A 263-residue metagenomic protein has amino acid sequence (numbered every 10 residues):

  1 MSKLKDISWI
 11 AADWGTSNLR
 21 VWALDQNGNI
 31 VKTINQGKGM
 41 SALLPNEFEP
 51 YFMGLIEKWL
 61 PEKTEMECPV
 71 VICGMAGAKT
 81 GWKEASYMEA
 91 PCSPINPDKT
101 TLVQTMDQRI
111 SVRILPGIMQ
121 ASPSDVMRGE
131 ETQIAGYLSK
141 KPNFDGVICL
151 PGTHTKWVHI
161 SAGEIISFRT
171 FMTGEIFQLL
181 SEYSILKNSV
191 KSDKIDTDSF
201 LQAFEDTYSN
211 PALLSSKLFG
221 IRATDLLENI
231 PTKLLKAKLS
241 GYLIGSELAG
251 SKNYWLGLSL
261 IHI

Functional and structural regions predicted by a protein language model:
W9-F48: Short glycine-rich, Thr/Ser-proximal phosphate-binding strand/loop in the N-terminal lobe of ATP-dependent enzymes
D25-N29, Q108, H159-E164: Short acidic-glycine loop/turn motifs at beta-strand connectors
M40, L115-D125, L226-K238: Glycine-rich phosphate-binding "P-loop"
S41-L43, I118-P151, K156-P211: Glycine-rich phosphate-binding loop plus the immediately following alpha-helix
G54-P69, L248-G257: Phosphate/pyrophosphate-binding loops at sites that engage ATP/ADP/AMP, CoA/4′-phosphopantetheine, polyphosphate
E62-M127: Short beta-strand-loop/turn "lid" adjacent to the catalytic site in phosphate-handling enzymes
T207-L248: Adenine-nucleotide phosphate-binding core of ATP-dependent small-molecule kinases
I261-I263: Conserved small/polar residues in nucleotide/adenosyl-binding loops
